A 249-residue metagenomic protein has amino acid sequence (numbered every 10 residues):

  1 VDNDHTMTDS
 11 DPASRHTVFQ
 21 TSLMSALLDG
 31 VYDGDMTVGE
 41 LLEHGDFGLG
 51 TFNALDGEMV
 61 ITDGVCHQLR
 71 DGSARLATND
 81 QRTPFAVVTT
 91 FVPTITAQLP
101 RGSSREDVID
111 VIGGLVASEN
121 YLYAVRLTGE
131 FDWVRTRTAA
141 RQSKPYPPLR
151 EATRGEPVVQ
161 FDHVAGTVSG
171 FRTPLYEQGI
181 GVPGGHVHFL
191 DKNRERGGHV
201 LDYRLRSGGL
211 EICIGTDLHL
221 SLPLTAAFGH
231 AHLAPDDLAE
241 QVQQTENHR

Functional and structural regions predicted by a protein language model:
D4-T21: Hydrophobic, proline/glycine-rich low-complexity stretches
L23-V87: N-terminal low-complexity or amphipathic/hydrophobic leaders
E58-V60, V125, V187: Short beta-strand scaffold segments in enzyme catalytic cores
L69-E119: A glycine-rich, hydrophobic loop/mini-helix early in the fold
I109-F171, Q178-I180: Long, positively charged binding patches that form subdomain-scale interaction surfaces for polyanionic ligands
V182-L190: Histidine-centered divalent-metal-coordination microenvironment in nucleic-acid enzymes
D191-D236: A hydrophobic, small-residue-rich beta->alpha segment in the mid-to-C-terminal subdomain of diverse proteins
H232-R249: Conserved catalytic alpha/beta cores of large enzymes that bind or transform nucleotide phosphates and polynucleotides
